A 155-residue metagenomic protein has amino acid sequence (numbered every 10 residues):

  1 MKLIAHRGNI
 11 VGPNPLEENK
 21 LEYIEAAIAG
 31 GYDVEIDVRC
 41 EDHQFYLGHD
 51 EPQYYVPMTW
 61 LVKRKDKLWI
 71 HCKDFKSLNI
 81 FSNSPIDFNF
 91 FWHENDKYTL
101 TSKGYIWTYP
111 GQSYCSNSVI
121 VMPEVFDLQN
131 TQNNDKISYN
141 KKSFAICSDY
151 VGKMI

Functional and structural regions predicted by a protein language model:
M1-I155: Phosphate-group recognition and catalysis centered on beta-loop-alpha active-site segments
